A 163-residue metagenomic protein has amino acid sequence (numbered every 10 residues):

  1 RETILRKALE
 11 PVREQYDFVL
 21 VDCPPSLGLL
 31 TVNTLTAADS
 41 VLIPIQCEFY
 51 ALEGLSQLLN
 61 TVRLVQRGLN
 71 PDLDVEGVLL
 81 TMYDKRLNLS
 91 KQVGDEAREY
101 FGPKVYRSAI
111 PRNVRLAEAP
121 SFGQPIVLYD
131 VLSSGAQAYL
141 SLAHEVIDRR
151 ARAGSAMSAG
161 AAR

Functional and structural regions predicted by a protein language model:
R1-I4, L89, S134-A138: Soluble or luminal CAZymes and related metallo-dependent hydrolases
I4-V114: Conserved catalytic-core segment of NTP-binding enzymes
L29, L69, G123-V127, A153-G154: A general structural signal for short secondary-structure boundary/capping elements
S90-K91, E118-F122: Short aromatic-enriched loop/helix-cap "lid" or pocket-rim segments at secondary-structure transitions that line
P111, A117, V127: Nucleotide phosphate-binding site architecture
P120-S141: C-terminal boundary of histidine-terminating zinc-finger modules
S141-A153: C-terminal alpha-helix
R152-R163: C-terminal helical "lid" subdomain and adjoining coupling/linker elements of P-loop NTPases
